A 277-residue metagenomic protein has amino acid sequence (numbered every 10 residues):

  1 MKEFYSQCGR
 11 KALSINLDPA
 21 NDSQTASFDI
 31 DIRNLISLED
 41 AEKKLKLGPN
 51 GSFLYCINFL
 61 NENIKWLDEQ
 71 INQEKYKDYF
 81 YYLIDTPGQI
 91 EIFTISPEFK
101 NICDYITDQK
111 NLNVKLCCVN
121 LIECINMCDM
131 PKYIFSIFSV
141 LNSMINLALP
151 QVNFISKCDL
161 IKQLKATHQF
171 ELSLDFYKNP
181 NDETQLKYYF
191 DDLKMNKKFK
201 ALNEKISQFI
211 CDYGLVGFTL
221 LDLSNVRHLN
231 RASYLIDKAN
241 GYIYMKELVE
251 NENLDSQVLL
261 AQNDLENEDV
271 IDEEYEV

Functional and structural regions predicted by a protein language model:
M1-N113: Nucleotide-state-sensitive switch-loop elements of NTP-binding domains
M1-Q7, P49-C56, N61-K65, N72-K77 (+6 more regions): P-loop NTP-binding site
S14-N16, C118-N120, N153: Structural beta-sheet core signal
R33, V119, T219: Residues in well-ordered beta-strands of folded domains
